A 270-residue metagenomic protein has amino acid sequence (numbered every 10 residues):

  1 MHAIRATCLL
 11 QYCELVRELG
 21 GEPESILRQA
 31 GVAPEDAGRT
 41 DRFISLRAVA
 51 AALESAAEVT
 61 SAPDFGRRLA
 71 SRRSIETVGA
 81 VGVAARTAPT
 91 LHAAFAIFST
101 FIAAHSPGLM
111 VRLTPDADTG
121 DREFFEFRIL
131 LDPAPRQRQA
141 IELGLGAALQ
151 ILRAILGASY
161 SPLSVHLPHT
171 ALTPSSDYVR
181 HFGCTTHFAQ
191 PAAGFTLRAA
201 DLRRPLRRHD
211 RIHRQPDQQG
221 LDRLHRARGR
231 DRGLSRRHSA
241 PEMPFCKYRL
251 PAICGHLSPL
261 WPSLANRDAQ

Functional and structural regions predicted by a protein language model:
M1-F125, A147, P174: N-terminal low-complexity or simple alpha-helical regulatory segments that function as activation/interaction modules
M1-L9, E14, I102, R122 (+4 more regions): Surface-exposed, interaction-prone regions with an acidic/low-complexity signature
I4, E18, R136, A140 (+1 more regions): Short, contiguous, pocket-lining structural segments that sit at or immediately flank catalytic/ligand-binding sites
L10, H92, R138-G146, R211 (+1 more regions): Short, well-ordered alpha-helical segments
G21, V32, A158, W261-P262: Helix N-cap/coil-helix junction residues
F95, S99, L145-L149, R153 (+2 more regions): Generic solvent-exposed, charged/amphipathic alpha-helical segments that serve as macromolecular interface scaffolds
M110-D201: DNA-contacting interfaces and partner/effector-binding or oligomerization modules in DNA-centric proteins
L172, D177-Q270: Extended mid-to-C-terminal alpha-helical interaction segments
